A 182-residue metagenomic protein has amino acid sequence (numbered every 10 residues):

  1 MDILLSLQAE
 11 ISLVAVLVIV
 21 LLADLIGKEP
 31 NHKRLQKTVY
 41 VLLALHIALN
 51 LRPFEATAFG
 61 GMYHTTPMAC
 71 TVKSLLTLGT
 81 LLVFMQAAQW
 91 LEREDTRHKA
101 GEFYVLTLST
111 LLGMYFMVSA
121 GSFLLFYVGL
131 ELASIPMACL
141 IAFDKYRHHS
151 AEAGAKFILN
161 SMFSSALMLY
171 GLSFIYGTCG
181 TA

Functional and structural regions predicted by a protein language model:
M1-A182: Alpha-helical transmembrane segments of multi-pass membrane proteins predominantly involved in bioenergetics
